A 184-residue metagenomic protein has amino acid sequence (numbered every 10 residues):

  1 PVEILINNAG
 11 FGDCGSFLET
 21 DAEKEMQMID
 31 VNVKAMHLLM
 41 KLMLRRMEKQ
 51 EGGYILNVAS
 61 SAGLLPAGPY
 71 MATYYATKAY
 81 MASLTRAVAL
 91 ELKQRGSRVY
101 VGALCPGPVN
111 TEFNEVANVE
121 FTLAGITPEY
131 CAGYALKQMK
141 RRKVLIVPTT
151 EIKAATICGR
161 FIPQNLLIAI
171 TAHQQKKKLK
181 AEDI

Functional and structural regions predicted by a protein language model:
N8-D13: Conserved NAD(P)H cofactor-binding loop of Rossmann-fold oxidoreductase domains
S16-F17, K24-I29: Substrate-binding pocket helix/loop in short-chain dehydrogenase/reductase
T20, P66-T73: Active-site loop-to-helix junction immediately N-terminal to the catalytic Tyr of the SDR YXXXK motif in Rossmann-fold
M40, T77: Active-site helix of classical SDR
L42-E51: A short helix-coil junction within the Rossmann-fold of NAD(P)-dependent oxidoreductases
S60: Residue(s) in the substrate-gating loop at a strand-loop-helix junction that position the organic substrate next
E91-A154, N165, A169: SDR active-site lid
